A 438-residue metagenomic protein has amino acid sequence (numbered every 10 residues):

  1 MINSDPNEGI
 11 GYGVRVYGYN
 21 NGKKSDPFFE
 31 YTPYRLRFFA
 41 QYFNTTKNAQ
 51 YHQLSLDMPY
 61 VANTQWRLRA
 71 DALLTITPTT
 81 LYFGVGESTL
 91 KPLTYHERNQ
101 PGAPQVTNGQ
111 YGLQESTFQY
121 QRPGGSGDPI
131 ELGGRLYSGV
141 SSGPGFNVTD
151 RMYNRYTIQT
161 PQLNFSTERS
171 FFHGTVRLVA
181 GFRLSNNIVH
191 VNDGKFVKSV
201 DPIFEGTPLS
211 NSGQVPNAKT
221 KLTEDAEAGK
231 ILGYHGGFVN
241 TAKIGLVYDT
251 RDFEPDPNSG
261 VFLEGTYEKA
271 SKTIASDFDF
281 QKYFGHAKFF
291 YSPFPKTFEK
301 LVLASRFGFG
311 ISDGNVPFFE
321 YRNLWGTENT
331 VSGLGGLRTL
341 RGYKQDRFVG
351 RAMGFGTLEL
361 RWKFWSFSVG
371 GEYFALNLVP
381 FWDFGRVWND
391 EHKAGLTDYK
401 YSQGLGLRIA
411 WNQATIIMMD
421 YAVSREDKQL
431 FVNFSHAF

Functional and structural regions predicted by a protein language model:
M1-S4, D26, E30-N44, H52 (+5 more regions): Transmembrane beta-strand segments that form the barrel wall of outer-membrane beta-barrel proteins
M1-Y234, K243, R338, A422-F438: Gram-negative/organellar outer-membrane beta-barrel architecture
D5, Y19-K23, F39-K47, V61 (+10 more regions): Sequence/structural signature of outer-membrane beta-barrel proteins
P6, T46-N48, Y153-Q159, Y234-F238 (+6 more regions): Short sequence motifs at beta-strands and strand-loop junctions characteristic of Gram-negative outer-membrane
E8, G22-R35, V61-L68, F172-L178 (+6 more regions): Short loop/turn motifs that connect adjacent beta-strands in outer-membrane beta-barrel proteins
Y12-V14, Q50-L54, Q159-F165, N240-I244 (+7 more regions): Hydrophobic, lipid-facing positions within transmembrane beta-strands of outer-membrane proteins
L36-A40, W66-A72, V176-A180, A242-I244 (+7 more regions): Transmembrane beta-strands of outer-membrane beta-barrel proteins
T207-Q214, K219, E224-H235, V239-V369: C-terminal outer-membrane beta-barrel translocator/porin domains of Gram-negative envelope proteins and their
